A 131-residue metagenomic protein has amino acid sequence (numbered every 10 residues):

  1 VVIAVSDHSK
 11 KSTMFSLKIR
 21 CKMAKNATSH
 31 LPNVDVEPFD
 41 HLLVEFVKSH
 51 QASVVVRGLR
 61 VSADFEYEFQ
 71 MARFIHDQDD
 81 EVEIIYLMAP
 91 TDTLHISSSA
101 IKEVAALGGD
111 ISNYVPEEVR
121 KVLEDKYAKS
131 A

Functional and structural regions predicted by a protein language model:
V1-A131: Nucleotidyltransferase catalytic core that binds NTPs
